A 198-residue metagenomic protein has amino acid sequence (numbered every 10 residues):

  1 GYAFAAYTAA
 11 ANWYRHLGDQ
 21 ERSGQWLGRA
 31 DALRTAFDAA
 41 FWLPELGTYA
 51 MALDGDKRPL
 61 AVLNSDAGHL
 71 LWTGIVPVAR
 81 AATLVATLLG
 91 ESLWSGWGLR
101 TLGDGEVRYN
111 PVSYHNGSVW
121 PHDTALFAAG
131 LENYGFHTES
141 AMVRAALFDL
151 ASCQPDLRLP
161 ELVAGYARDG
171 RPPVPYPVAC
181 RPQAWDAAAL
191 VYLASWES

Functional and structural regions predicted by a protein language model:
G1-Q20, H69-R80, A125-H137, A189-S198: Well-ordered alpha-helical scaffold segments within catalytic/enzyme domains
Y2, A10, H16-D38, A79-E91 (+1 more regions): Extended, well-ordered alpha-helical scaffold segments
Y2, R22, P59-A61, D66 (+3 more regions): Structural signature of alpha-solenoid helical repeat junctions
S23, D56, S113, L126-F127 (+2 more regions): Residues at structural and domain junctions
T35-V119, S152-S198: Extended glycan-interaction surfaces of carbohydrate-active proteins
F127, S140, L159-L162: Extended, charge-rich C-terminal regions with high alpha-helical propensity
